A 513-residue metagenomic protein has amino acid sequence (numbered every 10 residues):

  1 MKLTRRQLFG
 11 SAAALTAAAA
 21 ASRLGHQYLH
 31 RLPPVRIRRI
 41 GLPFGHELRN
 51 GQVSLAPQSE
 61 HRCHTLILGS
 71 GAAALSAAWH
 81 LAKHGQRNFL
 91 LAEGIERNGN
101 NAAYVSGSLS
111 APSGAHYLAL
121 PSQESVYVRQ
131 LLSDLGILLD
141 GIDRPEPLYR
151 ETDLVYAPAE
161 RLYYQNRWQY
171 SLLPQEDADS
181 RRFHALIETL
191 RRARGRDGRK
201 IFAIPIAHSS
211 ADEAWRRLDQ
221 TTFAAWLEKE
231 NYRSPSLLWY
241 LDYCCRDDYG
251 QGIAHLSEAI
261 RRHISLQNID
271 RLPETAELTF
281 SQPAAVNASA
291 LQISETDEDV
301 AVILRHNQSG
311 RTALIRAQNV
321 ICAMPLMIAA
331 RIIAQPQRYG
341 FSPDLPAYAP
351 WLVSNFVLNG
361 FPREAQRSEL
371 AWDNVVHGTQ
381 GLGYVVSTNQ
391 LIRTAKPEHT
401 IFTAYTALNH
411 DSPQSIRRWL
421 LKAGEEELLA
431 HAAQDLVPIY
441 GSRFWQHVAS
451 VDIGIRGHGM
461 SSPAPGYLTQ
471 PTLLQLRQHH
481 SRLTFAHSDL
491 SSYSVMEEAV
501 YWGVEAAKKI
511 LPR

Functional and structural regions predicted by a protein language model:
M1-T16: N-terminal secretory signal peptides and thylakoid transit peptides that target proteins across membranes
A20-A56, Q165, S171-L173, R363-R513: Conserved flavin/dinucleotide-binding core of flavoenzymes
S59-G71: Beta1/beta-strand and adjacent pyrophosphate-binding region of the FAD-binding site in flavoprotein oxidoreductases
A74: N-terminal Rossmann-fold NAD(P) dinucleotide-binding loop
A82-V105: Glycine-rich FAD pyrophosphate-binding loop
L109-A193: Dinucleotide-binding Rossmann-like beta1-alpha1 core, especially the glycine-rich loop that anchors the ADP
I201-S294, D299: Active-site/ligand-binding neighborhood in enzyme catalytic cores
V286-F402, D411, I439: Mid-domain catalytic core of redox enzymes that form a hydrophobic substrate pocket/lid adjacent to a catalytic redox
